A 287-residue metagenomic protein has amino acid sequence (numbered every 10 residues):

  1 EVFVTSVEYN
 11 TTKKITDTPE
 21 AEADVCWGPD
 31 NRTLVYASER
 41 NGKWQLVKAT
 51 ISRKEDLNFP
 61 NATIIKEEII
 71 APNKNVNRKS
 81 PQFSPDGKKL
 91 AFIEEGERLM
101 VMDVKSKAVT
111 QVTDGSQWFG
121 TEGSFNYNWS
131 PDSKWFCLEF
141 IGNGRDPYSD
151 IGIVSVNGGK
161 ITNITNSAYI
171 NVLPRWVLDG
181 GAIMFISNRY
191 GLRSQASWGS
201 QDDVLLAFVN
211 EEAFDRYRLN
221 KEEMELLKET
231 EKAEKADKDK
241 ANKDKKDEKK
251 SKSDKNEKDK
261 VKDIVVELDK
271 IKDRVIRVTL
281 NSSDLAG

Functional and structural regions predicted by a protein language model:
E1-F3, V7-Y9, T16-E22, R32 (+9 more regions): A flexible loop/linker signature enriched in serine peptidases of the S9 family
F3-S6, S130, G152, V156-G158 (+2 more regions): Long hydrophobic segments that form regular secondary structure
N10, T63-I70, K262-N281: A short helix->beta-strand "capping" segment at the edge of beta-propeller domains
C26-P29, Q82, N128, R175 (+1 more regions): Conserved beta-strand position repeated across blades of beta-propeller domains
S80-Q82, L90, I164, R277-S282: Short, solvent-exposed secondary-structure boundary motifs
F83, L99, W129, I161-I164: Residue-level detection of beta-strand scaffold positions
